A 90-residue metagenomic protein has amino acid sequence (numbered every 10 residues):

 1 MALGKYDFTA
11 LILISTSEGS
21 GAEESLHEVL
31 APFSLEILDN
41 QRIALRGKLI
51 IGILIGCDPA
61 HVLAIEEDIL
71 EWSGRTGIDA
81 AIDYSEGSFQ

Functional and structural regions predicted by a protein language model:
A2-Q90: A conserved regulatory-domain signal marking ACT and ACT-like small-molecule sensing domains and adjacent regulatory
